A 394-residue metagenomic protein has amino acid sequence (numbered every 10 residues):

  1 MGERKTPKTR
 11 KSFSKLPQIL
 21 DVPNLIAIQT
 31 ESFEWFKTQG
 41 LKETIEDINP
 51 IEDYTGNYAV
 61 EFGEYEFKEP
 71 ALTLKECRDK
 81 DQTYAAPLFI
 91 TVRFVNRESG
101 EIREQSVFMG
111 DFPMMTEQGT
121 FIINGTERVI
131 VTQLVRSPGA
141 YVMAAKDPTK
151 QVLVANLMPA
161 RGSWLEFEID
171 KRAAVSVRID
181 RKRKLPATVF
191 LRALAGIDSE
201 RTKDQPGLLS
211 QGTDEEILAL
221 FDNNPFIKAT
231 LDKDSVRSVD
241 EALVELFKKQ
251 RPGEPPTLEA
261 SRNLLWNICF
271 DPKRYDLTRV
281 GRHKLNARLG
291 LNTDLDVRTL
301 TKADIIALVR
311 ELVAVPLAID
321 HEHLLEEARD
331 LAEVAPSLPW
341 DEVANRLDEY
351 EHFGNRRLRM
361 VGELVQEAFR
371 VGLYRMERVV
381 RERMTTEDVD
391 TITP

Functional and structural regions predicted by a protein language model:
M1-P394: N-terminal non-catalytic structural scaffold regions of very large proteins
